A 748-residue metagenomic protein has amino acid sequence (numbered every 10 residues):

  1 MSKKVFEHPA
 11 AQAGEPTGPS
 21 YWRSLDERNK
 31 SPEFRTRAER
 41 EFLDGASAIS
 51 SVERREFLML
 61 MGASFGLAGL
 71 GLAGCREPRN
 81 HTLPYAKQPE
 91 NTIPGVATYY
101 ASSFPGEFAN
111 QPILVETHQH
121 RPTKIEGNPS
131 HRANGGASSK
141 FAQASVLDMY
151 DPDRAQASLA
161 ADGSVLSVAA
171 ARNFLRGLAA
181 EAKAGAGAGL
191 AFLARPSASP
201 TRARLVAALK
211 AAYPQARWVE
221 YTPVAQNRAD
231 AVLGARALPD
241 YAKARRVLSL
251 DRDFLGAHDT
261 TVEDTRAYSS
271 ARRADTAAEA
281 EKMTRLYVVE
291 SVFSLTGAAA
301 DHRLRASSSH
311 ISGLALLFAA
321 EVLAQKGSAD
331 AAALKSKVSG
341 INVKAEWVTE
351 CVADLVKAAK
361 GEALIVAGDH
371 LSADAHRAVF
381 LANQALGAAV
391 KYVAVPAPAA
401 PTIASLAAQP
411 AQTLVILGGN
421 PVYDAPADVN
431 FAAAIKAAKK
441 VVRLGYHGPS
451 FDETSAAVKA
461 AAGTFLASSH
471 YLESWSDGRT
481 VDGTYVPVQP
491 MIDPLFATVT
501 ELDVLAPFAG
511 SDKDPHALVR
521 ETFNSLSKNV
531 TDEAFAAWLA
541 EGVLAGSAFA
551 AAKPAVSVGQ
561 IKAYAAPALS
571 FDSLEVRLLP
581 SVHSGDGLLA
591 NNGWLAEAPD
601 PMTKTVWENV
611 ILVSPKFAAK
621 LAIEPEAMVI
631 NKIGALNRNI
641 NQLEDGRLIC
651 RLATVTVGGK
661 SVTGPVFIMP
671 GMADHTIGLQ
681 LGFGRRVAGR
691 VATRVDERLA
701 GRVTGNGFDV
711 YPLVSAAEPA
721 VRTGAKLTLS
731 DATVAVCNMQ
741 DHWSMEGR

Functional and structural regions predicted by a protein language model:
M1-I341, A457, A598-P599, T605-N609 (+2 more regions): N-terminal export/assembly segments and adjacent metallocofactor-ligating motifs of anaerobic energy-metabolism
A191-L193, V247-D251, L364-V366, Q412-G418 (+3 more regions): Structural motif
A257-A278, P426-V442, T484-P487: A short, gly/pro- and small-residue-rich
H302-Q409, S525-T531, F535, E541: Active-site phosphate/pyrophosphate-binding segments
S328, P494-A551: N-terminal leader/propeptide and maturation segments of large enzyme subunits in energy/redox metabolism and hydrolases
D428-A432, K436-P449, S455, P490-L502 (+4 more regions): Phosphate/diphosphate-binding loops
H447-V488: Flexible glycine/proline-rich, aromatic-decorated loop/lid segments
S525-K604: Long, low-complexity segments enriched in small/aliphatic residues
